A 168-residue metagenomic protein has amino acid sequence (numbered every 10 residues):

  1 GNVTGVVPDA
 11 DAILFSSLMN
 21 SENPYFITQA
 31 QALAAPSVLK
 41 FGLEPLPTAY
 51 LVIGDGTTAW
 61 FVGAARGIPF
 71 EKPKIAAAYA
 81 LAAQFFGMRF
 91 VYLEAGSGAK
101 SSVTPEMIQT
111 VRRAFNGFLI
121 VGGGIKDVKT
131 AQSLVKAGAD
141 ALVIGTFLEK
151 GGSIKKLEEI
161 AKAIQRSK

Functional and structural regions predicted by a protein language model:
G1, L33-T48, S101-D127, L157-K168: Alpha-helix-loop-beta-strand connector modules within alpha/beta enzyme cores
N2-V3, A12-I27, A95, G124-I125 (+1 more regions): Glycine-rich phosphate-binding active-site loops on the catalytic face of alpha/beta enzymes
D9-F86, K168: Conserved anion-binding
V62-I108, L148-G151, K155-K156: Glycine/Thr-rich beta-alpha phosphate-binding loop at enzyme active sites
A64-P69, S102, V121, K126-K136: Active-site-adjacent loop and "lid" segments of alpha/beta metabolic enzymes
A83, V111, L134, L142: Conserved, mostly hydrophobic/aromatic
F86, A114, K136-G138: Structural motif
